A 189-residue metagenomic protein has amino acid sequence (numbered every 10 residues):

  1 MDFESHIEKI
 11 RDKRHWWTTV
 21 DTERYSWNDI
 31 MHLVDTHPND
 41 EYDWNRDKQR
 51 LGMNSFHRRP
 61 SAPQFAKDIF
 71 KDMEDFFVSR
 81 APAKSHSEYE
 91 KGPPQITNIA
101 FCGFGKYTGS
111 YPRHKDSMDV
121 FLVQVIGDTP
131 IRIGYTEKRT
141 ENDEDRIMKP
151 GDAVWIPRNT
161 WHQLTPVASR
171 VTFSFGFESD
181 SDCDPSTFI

Functional and structural regions predicted by a protein language model:
M1-P38: An N-terminal JmjN-like helical accessory module and its immediate linker preceding a catalytic domain
S5-E8, D35-D152, T160-I189: Active-site region of the double-stranded beta-helix
